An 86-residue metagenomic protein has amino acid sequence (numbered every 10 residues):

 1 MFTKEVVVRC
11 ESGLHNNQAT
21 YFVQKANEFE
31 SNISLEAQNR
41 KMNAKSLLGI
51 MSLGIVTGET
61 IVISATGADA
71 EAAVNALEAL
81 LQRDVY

Functional and structural regions predicted by a protein language model:
M1-C10: Short amphipathic
V7, E36, S64-T66: Solvent-exposed beta-strand sheet faces enriched in polar/charged residues
R9-L48, S52-L53, T57: Compact, glycine-rich, soluble single-domain proteins
S52-Y86: C-terminal structural segments of small proteins and small subunits
